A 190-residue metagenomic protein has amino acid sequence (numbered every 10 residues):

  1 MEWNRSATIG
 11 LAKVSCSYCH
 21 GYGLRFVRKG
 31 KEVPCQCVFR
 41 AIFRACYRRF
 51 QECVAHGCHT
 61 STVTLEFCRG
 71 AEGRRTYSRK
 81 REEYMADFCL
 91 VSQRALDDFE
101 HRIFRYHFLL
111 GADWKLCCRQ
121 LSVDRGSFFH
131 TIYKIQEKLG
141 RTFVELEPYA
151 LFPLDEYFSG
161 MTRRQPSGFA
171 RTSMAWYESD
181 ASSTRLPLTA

Functional and structural regions predicted by a protein language model:
M1-V91, V144-A190: N-terminal interaction/assembly modules
F88, D124, F128-L146: DNA major-groove recognition helices of helix-turn-helix
Q93-D113: Short amphipathic alpha helix immediately N-terminal
R105-L109, S122, Y133: Short amphipathic alpha-helical surface patches that mediate protein-protein
L110-S127: Helix-turn-helix DNA-binding module
